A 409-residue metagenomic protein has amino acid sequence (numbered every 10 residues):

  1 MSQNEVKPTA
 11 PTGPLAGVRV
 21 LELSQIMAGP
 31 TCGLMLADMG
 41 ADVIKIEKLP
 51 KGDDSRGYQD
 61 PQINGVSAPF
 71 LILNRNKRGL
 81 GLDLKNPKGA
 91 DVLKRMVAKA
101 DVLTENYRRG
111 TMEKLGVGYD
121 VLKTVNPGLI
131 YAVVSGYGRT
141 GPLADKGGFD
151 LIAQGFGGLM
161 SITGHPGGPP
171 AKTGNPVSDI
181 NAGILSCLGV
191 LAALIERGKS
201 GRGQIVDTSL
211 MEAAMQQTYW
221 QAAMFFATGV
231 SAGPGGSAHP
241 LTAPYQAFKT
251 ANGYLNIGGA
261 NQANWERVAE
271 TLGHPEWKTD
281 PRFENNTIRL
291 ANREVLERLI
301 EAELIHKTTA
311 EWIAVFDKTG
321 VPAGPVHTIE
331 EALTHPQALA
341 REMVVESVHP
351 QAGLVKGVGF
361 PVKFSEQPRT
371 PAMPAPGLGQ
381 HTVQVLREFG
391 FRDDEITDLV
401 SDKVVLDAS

Functional and structural regions predicted by a protein language model:
M1-K199, G377, V383-S409: N-terminal helix-loop segment corresponding to the beta1-alpha1 unit of nucleotide/adenylate-binding folds
P50, Y137-G138, L210-M215, N252-Y254 (+2 more regions): Glycine-rich beta-alpha junction loops
R56-Q59, M224-G235, H335-H349: Short, surface-exposed loop/helix-turn segments at secondary-structure junctions that function as lids/hinges flanking
P61, F70, G235-P240, Y245-Q246 (+2 more regions): Short Gly/Pro-enriched turn/cap motifs at secondary-structure boundaries
R139, G167-V177, G198-A214, G233-P240 (+1 more regions): Conserved Rossmann-fold dehydrogenase catalytic segment
G183-G203, Q216-A227, A269-E276: Oxidoreductase and adenylate-handling cofactor-binding alpha/beta cores
L241-T319, A323: Aromatic-enriched alpha-helical interface/lid elements that frame and gate functional surfaces
K318-A372: A glycine-rich dinucleotide-binding beta-alpha-beta segment and adjacent secondary-structure elements that constitute
